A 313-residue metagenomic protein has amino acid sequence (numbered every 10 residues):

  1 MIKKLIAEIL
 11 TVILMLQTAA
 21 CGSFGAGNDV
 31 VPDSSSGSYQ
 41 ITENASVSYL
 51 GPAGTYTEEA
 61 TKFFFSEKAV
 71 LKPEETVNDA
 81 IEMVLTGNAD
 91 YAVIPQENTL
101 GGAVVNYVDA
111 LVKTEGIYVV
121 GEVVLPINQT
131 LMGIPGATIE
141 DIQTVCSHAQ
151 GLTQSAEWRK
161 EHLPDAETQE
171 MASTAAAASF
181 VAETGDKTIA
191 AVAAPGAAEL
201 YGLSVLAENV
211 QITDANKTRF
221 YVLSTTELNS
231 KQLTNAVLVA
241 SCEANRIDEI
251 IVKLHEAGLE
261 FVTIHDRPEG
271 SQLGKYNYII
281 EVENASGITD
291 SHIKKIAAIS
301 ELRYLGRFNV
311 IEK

Functional and structural regions predicted by a protein language model:
K3-I13, A19: Sec-dependent N-terminal signal peptides
I13-L14, C21-K313: Domain-level signature for soluble enzymes in the chorismate/prephenate branch of the shikimate pathway
